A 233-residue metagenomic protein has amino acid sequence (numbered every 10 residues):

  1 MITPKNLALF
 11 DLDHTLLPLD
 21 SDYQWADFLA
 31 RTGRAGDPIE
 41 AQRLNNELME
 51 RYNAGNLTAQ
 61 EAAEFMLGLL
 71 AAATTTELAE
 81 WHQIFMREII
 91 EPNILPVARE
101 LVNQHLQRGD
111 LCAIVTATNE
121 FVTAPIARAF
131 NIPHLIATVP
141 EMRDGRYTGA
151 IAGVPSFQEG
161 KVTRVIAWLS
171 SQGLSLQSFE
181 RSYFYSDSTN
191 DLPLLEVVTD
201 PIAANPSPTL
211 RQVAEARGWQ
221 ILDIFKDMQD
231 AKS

Functional and structural regions predicted by a protein language model:
M1-A54: Active-site neighborhood of HAD-like aspartate-dependent phosphohydrolases
I2-L7, E80, R87-S233: C-terminal cap/substrate-recognition subdomain and adjoining C-terminal extension of metal-dependent phosphatase-like
L17, T58, L70, I90 (+1 more regions): Catalytic cores of large soluble enzymes that bind and process phosphate-bearing ligands
D20, A73, G160: Conserved active-site and cofactor/substrate-binding residues in soluble primary-metabolism enzymes
N53-A63, I136: Small-residue-rich anion-binding loops in enzyme active sites
E61-P96: Metal-dependent phosphoesterase signature
